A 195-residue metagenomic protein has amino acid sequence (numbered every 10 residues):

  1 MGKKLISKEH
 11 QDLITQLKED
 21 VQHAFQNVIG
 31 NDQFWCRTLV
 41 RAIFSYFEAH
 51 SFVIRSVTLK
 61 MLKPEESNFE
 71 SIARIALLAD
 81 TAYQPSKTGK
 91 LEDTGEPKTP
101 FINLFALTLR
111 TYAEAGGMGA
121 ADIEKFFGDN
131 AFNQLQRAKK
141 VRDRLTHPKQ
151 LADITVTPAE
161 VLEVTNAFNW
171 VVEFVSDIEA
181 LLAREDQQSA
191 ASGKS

Functional and structural regions predicted by a protein language model:
M1-R41, T58: Charged alpha-helical initiation segments
L39-V40, L135-A138, V161-V164: Hydrophobic packing residues in well-ordered alpha-helices of helical domains and bundles
I43-F47: Hydrophobic alpha-helical packing segments in soluble, helical-rich domains
S56, K60, T155, S176-S195: Long amphipathic alpha-helical segments
L62-R144, P148, A152, W170-L182: Flexible secondary-structure boundary motifs
D153-A159: Short conserved catalytic/interaction loops centered on acidic-Pro-aromatic/His motifs
A159-V175: Short secondary-structure subsegments characteristic of cysteine-rich extracellular domains
